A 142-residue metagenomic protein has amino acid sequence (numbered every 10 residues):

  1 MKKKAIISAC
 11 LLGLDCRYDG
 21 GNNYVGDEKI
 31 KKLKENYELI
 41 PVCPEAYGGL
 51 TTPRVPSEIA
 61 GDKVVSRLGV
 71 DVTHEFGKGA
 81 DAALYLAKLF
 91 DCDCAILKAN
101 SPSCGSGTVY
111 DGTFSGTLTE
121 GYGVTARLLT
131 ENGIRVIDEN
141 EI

Functional and structural regions predicted by a protein language model:
M1-I6: Extreme N-terminal starter segment of soluble prokaryotic enzymes
C10, K98-S101, E141: Short, well-ordered beta-to-alpha junction loops that form the rim of enzyme active sites and present histidine/acidic
G13-D19: Short N-terminal binding/cap micro-motifs at the start of the first secondary-structure element
G20-N23, Y110-G116: Short glycine-enriched, charge-decorated loop/helix-capping segments at active-site entrances that position
N23-V65: Short, surface-exposed acidic-centric catalytic microdomains
V25-L39, G79-C94: Short amphipathic alpha-helices and their capping/turn segments at secondary-structure boundaries
Y47, P56-L86, T117-I142: Divalent-metal-activated hydrolytic enzyme cores
K98-T113: Internal, conserved structured core segments that host functional sites
